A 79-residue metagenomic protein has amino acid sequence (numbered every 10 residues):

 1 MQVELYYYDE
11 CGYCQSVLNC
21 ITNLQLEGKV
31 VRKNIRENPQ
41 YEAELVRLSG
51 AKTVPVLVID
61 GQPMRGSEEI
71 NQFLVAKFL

Functional and structural regions predicted by a protein language model:
M1-E27: Local sequence-structure signature of Cys/Sec-based thiol-disulfide redox active-site neighborhoods
M1-V3, N34, S67-N71, V75: Replace "small metal-dependent catalytic modules" with "small catalytic or cofactor-binding modules
G12-Y13, P39-Q40, R65: Short alpha-helical
Q15, N19, A43, Q72: Alpha-helical elements of the RecA-like P-loop NTPase motor core of helicases
E27-Y41: Thiol-based oxidoreductase modules, predominantly thioredoxin-like and allied folds used for disulfide exchange
V46-T53: Thiol/disulfide oxidoreductase modules built on the thioredoxin-like
T53-R65: A short, hydrophobic beta-strand/beta-hairpin element that forms part of a small beta-sheet core
F78: Periplasmic solute-binding protein
